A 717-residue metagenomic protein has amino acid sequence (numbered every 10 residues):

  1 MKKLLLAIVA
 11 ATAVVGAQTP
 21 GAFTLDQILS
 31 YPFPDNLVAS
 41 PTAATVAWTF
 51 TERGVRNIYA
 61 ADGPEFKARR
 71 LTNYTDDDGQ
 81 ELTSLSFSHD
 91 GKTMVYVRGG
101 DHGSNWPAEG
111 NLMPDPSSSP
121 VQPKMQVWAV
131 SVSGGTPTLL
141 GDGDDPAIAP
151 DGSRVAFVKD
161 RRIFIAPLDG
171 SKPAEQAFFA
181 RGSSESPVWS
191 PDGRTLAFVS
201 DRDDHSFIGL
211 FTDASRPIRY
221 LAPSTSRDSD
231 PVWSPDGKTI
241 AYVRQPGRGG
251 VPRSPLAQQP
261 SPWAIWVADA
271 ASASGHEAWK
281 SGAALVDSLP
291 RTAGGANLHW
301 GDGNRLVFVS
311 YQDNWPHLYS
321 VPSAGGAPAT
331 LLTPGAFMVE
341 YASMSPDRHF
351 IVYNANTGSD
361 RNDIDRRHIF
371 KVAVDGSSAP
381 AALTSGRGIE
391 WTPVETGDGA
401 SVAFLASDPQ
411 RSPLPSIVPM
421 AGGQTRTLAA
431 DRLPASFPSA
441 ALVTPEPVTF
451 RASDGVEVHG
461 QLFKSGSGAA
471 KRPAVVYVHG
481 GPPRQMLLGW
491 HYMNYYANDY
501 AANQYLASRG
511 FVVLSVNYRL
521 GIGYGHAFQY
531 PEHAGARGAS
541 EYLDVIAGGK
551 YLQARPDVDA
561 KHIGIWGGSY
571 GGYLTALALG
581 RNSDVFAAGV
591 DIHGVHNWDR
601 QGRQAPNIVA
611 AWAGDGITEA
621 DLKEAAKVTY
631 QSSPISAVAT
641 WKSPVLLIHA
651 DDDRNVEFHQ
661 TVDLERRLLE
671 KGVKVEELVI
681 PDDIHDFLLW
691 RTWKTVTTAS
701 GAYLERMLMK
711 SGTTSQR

Functional and structural regions predicted by a protein language model:
D26-R56: Beta-strand-rich domains and repeat architectures in extracellular enzymes and scaffolds, especially beta-propellers
L37-T45, S84-T93, P146-R154, S186-T195 (+5 more regions): Blade-terminus and WD-like Trp-Asp/Gly-His loop motifs, strongest in beta-propeller folds
T49-Y59, Y74-E81, V95-W128, P137-A147 (+13 more regions): A flexible loop/linker signature enriched in serine peptidases of the S9 family
R56, V95, D230, V243-R244 (+10 more regions): Non-catalytic accessory segments flanking enzyme active sites
D62-F66, S131-G135, P167-S171, T212-R216 (+4 more regions): Short loop/turn segments that connect beta-strands within beta-propeller blades
K67-T93: Blade-loop segments of beta-propeller domains
K471-G481: Short beta-strand element of the alpha/beta-hydrolase
Y477, M493-R509, L514-R717: Active-site-proximal cap/loop segments of hydrolase catalytic domains
